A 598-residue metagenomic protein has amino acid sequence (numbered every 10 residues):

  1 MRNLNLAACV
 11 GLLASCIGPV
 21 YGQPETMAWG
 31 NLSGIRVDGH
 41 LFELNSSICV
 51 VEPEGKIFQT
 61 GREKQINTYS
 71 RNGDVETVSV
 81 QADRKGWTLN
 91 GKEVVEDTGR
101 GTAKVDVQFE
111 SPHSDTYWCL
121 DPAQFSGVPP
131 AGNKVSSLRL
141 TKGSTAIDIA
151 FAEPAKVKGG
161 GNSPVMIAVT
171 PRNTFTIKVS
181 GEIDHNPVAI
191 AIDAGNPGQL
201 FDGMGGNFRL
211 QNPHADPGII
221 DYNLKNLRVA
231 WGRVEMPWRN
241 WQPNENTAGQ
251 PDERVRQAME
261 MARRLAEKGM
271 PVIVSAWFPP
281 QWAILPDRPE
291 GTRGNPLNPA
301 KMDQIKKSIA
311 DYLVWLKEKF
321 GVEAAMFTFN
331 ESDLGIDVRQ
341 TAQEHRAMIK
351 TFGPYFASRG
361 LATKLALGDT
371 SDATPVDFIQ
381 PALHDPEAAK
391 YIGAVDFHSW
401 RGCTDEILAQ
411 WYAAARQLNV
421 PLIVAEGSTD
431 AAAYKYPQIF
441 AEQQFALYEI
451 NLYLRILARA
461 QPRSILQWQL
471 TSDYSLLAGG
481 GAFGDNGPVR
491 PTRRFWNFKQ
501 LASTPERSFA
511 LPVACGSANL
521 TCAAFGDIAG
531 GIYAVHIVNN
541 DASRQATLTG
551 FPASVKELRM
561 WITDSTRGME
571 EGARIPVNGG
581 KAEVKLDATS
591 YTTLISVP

Functional and structural regions predicted by a protein language model:
Q23-G86, K92, L210: Acidic-aromatic substrate-binding/catalytic surfaces of carbohydrate-active enzymes
P53-R62, S70-G73, Q81-K85, S114 (+2 more regions): Beta-strand-rich recognition/accessory modules
V94, R100-K134: Acidic (Asp/Glu-rich), glycine- and aromatic
G101, C515-K556, T589: Carbohydrate-binding surface patches
V169-G181, I575-P598: C-terminal beta-strand-rich structural cap/linker in extracellular carbohydrate-active enzymes
I192-D193, L227-L383: Substrate-binding cleft and catalytic face of glycoside hydrolase catalytic domains, especially the flexible beta-alpha
R339-L452, R459: Noncatalytic carbohydrate-binding groove/subsite architecture in carbohydrate-active enzymes
L422-Q500, P505, P512-L520: Aromatic/acidic polysaccharide-binding cleft in carbohydrate-active enzymes
